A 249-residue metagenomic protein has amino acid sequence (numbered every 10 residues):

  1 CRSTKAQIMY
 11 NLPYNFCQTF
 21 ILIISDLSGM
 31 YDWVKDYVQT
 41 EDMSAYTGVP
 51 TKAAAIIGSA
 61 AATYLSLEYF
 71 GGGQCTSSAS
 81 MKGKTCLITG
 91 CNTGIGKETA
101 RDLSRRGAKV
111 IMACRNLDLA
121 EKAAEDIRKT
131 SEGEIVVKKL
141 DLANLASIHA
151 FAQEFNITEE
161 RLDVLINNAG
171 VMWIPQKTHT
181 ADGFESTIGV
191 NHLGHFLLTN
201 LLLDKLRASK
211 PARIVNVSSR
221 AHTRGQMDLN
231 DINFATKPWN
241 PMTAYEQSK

Functional and structural regions predicted by a protein language model:
C1-T4, M9-I57, E68-T76: Terminal single-pass membrane anchor helices
V34, Q39-V49, L65-S248: Rossmann-fold NAD(P)H-dependent dehydrogenase/reductase core
S59-A62: Short, glycine/alanine-rich hydrophobic alpha-helices that insert into or span membranes
